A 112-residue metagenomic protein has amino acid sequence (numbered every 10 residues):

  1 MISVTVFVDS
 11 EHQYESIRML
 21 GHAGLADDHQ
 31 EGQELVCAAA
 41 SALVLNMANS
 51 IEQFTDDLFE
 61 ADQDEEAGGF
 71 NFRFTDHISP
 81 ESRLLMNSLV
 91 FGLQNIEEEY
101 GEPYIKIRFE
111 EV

Functional and structural regions predicted by a protein language model:
M1-L35, L45, N49-V112: N-terminal intrinsically disordered, cationic/polar leader segments that include organellar targeting peptides
A38-A40: A short mixed-secondary-structure module that forms the rim of ligand-binding clefts
